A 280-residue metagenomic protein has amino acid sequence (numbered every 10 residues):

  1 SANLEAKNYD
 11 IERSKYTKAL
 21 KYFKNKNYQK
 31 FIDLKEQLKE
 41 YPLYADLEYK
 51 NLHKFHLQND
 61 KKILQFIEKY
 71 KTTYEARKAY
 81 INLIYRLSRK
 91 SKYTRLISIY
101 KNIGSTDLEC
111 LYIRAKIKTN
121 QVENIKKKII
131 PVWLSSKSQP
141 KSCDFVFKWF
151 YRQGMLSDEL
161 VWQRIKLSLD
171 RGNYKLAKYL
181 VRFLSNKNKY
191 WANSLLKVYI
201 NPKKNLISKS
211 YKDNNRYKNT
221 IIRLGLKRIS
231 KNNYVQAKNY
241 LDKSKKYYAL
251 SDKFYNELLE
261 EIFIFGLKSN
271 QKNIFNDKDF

Functional and structural regions predicted by a protein language model:
A2-F280: Alpha-helical solenoid repeat scaffolds
